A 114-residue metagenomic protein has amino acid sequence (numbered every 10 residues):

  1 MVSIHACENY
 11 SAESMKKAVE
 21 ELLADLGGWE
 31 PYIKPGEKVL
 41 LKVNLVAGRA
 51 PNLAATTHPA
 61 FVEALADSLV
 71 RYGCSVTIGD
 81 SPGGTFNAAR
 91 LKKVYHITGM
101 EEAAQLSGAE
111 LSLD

Functional and structural regions predicted by a protein language model:
M1-D114: N-terminal and secondary-structure boundary signal
